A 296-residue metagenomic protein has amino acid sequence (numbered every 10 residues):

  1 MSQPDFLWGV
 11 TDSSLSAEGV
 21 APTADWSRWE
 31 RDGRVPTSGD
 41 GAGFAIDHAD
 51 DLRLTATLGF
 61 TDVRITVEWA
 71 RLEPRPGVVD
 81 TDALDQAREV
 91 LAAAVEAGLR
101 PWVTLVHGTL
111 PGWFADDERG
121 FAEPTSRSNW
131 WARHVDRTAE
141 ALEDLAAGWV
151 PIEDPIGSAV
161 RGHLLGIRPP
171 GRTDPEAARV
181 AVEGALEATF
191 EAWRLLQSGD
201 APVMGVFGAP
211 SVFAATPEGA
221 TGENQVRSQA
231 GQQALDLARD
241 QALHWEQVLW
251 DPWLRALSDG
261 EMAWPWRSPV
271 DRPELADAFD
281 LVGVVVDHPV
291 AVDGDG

Functional and structural regions predicted by a protein language model:
M1-L52, A56-L58, L72-G296: Non-catalytic scaffold segments within catalytic domains of secreted glycoside hydrolases
R64-I65, Q86: General structural concept
